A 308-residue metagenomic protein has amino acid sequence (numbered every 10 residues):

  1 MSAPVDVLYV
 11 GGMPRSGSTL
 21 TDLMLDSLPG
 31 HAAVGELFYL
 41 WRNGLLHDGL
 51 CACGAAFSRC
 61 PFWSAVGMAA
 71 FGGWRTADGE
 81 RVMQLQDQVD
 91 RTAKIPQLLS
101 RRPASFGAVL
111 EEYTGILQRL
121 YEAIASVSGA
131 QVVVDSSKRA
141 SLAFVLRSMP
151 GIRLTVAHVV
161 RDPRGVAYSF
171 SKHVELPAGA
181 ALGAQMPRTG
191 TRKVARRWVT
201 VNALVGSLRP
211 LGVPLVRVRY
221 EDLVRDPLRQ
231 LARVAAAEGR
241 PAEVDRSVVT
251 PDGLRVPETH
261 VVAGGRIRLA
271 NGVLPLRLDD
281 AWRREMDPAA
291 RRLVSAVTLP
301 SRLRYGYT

Functional and structural regions predicted by a protein language model:
M1-Y9, P14, A93-R102, A108-E112 (+5 more regions): PAPS-dependent sulfotransferases, especially Golgi type II membrane carbohydrate sulfotransferases
S2-A52: Gly/lys/ser-thr-rich phosphate-binding loops in alpha/beta enzymes that coordinate phosphoanhydride or phosphate groups
L8, A32, T155-H158, V216-V218: Hydrophobic/aromatic beta-strand patches that form the interior of the parallel beta-sheet core in alpha/beta enzyme
G11, D135-S137, Y220: Short His-Asn-centered micro-motif
R15-S16, F38-L40, K138-L142, D162-G165 (+3 more regions): Short, solvent-exposed loop/turn segments at secondary-structure junctions
G17-G30, L146-M149, R217-E243, V256-E258 (+2 more regions): PAPS/PAP-binding and catalytic site of the sulfotransferase fold
L37-V133, P177-L182, P275: PAPS-dependent sulfation machinery
D135-K138, L146-K172: Conserved phosphate-donor/acceptor-positioning beta-strand/loop module used by diverse small-molecule
